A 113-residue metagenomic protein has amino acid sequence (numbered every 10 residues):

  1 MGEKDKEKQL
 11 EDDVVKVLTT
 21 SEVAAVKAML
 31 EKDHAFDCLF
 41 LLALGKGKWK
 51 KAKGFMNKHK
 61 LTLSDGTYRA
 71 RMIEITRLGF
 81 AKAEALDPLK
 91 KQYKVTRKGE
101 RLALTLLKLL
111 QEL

Functional and structural regions predicted by a protein language model:
M1-L10, V14, T20, L104-E112: C-terminal regulatory/oligomerization modules of transcriptional regulators
L10-L39: Short alpha-helical segments that sit at the start of domains
F40, G54, A70, R101: DNA-binding alpha-helical recognition surfaces that contact promoter or target DNA
A43-K51: Short capping segments at the starts of secondary-structure elements
K51-L61: DNA-recognition alpha helix
T62-R77: Short amphipathic alpha-helical interaction segments
T76-L86: A short, conserved structural fragment
L89-L106: Basic, amphipathic "hinge/linker" alpha-helix immediately C-terminal to the N-terminal HTH DNA-binding motif
